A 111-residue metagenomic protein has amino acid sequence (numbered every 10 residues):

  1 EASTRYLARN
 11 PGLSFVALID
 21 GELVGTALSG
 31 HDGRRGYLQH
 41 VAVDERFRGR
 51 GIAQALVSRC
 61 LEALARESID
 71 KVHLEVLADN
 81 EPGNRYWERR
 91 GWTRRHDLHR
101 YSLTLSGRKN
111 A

Functional and structural regions predicted by a protein language model:
E1-D20, L28: Active-site rim helix/loop that mediates acceptor-substrate recognition in acyltransferases
V16, E22-G30, Y37-A42: Conserved beta-strand in the GNAT
L18, V41-R48, V76-L77: A short, internal acetyl-CoA/4′-phosphopantetheine-binding micro-motif in the GNAT/acyltransferase core
G30-Q39, R48, R95-L98: A conserved beta-turn-beta hairpin within the catalytic core of GNAT-like acetyltransferases that forms part
V43, G49-E62, R85, R89: Conserved acetyl-CoA-binding loop-helix of GNAT-fold acetyltransferases
E45, L74-G83, S102-S106: Conserved beta-strand-loop-alpha-helix junction that forms the acyl-donor binding cleft
V57, L64-V76: Conserved GNAT acetyl-CoA-binding A-motif
E62-R66, R89-T93, H99-A111: Terminal substrate-recognition subdomain of acyl/acetyltransferases
